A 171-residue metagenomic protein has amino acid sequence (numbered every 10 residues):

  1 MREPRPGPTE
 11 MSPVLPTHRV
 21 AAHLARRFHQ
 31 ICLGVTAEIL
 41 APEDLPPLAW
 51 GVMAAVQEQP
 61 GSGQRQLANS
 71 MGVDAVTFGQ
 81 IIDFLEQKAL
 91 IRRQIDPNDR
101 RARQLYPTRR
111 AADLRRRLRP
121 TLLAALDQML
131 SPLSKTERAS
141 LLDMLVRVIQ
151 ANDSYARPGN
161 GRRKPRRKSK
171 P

Functional and structural regions predicted by a protein language model:
M1-E43, G159-R163, K170-P171: N-terminal leader segment of winged-helix/HTH proteins
E3-P4, L33, G61, D83-V146 (+1 more regions): Charged, amphipathic alpha-helical coiled-coil/dimerization segments
A22, S70, Q104: Short aromatic/hydrophobic contact patches that present stacked aromatics for nucleic-acid/ligand binding
H23, R27, G51, S140-D143 (+1 more regions): Amphipathic alpha-helical interaction segments
R26, Q30-T77, K88, A156-G161: N-terminal helix-turn-helix DNA-binding core of bacterial DNA-binding proteins
A68, L122, S134-T136, P158-P165: Juxtamembrane/interface motifs at transmembrane-helix termini
A139-P171: Exposed, interaction-prone assembly regions rather than primary DNA-binding/catalytic cores
